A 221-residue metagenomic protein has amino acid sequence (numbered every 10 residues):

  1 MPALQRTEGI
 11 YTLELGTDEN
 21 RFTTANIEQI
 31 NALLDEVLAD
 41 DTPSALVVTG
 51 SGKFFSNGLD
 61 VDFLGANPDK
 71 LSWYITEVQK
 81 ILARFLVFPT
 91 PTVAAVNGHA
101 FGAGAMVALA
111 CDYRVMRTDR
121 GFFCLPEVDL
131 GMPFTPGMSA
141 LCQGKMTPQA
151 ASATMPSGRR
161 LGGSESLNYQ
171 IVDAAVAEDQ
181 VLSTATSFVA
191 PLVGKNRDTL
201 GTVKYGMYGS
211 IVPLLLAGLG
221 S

Functional and structural regions predicted by a protein language model:
M1-T49, A83: Conserved CoA-thioester-binding segment of acyl-CoA-metabolizing enzymes
A3, T42, G50-I81: Glycine- (often His-adjacent) and acidic-residue-rich active-site loop that binds/positions the CoA thioester
V48, V107-A108, S166, A185: Hydrophobic/aromatic residues within transmembrane alpha-helices of multi-pass small-molecule transporters
K53-S56, F101-G102, S210: Short, active-site-adjacent cap segments at secondary-structure transitions
L82-L130: Glycine-rich beta-to-alpha active-site loop
Y113, A153, S157-R159, A174: Well-ordered beta-strand positions
M116-R117, Y169-L219: C-terminal long alpha-helix characteristic of the crotonase
S139-Q149: Hydrophobic, secondary-structure "cap" segments at the distal end of domains
